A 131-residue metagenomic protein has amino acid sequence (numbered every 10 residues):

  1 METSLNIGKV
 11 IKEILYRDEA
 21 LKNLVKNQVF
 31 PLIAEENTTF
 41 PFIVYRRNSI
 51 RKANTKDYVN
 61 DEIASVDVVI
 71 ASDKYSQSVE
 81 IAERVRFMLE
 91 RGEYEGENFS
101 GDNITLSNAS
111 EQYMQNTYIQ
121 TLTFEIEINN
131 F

Functional and structural regions predicted by a protein language model:
M1-R17, I50-I63, S100-F131: Short, charged interaction patches at domain edges and termini
M1-S49, T55-K56, S76, E80 (+1 more regions): Small/polar-rich, solvent-exposed N-terminal microdomains that initiate assembly or binding
N23-F30, E97-T105: Short beta-strand elements
I43, V66, L122: A broad, low-specificity signal marking well-ordered, structured residues that form hydrophobic/aromatic
V68-K74: Structural beta->alpha junctions
R86-E95: A common structural junction motif
